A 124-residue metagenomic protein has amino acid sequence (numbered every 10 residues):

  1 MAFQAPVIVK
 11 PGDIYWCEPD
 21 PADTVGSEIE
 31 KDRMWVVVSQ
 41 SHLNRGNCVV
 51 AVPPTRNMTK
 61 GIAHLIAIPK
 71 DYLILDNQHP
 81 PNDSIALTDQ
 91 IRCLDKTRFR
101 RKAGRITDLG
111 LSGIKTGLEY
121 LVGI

Functional and structural regions predicted by a protein language model:
M1-I124: Conserved functional hotspots at enzyme active or ligand-binding sites that engage polyanionic ligands
